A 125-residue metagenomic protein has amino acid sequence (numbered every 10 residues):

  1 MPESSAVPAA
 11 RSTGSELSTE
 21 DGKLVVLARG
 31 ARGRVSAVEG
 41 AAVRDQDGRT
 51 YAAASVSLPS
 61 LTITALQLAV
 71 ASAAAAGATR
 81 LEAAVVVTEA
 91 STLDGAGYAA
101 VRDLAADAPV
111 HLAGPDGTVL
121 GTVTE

Functional and structural regions predicted by a protein language model:
P2-R34, A76-E125: C-terminal binding/interaction regions
V35-E39: Short, small/polar residue-rich loop motifs at catalytic or cofactor-binding pockets
G40-A41, V110: Generic short beta-strand
D45: Short, acidic, Ser/Thr-enriched surface-loop or helix-capping motifs
G48: Flexible, polar/acidic helix-loop-strand segments at domain edges
A52-P59: A short glycine/serine-rich beta->alpha loop
P59-S72: A short, polar/charged loop-to-alpha-helix boundary motif
